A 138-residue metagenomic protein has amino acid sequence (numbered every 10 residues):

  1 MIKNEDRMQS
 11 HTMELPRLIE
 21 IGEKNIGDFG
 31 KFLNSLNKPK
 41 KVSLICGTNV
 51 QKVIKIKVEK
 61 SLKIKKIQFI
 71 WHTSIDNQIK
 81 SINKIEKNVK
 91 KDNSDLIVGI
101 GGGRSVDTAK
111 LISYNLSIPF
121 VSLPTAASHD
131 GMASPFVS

Functional and structural regions predicted by a protein language model:
M1-L96: ATP/NTP phosphate-donor binding region
Q78-S138: Glycine/threonine-rich beta-strand-loop-alpha-helix active-site module that forms ligand/phosphate-binding
